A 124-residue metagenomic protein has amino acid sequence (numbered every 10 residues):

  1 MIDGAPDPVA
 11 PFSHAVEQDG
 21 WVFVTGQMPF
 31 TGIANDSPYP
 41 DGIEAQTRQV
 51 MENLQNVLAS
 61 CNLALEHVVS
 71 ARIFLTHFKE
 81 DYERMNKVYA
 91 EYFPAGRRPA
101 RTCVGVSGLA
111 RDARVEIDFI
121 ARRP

Functional and structural regions predicted by a protein language model:
M1-V69, L75-P124: N-terminal presequence-like segments and the immediate start of the first folded domain
